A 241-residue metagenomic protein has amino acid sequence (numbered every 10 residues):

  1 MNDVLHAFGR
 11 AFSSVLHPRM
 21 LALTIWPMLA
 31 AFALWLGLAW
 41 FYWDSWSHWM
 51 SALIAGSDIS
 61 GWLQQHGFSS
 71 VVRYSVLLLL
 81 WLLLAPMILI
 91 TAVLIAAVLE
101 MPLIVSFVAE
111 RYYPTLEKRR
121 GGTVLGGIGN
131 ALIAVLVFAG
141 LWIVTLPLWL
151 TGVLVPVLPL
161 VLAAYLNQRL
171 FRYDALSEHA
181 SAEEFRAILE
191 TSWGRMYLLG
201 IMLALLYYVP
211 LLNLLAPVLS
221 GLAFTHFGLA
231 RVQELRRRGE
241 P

Functional and structural regions predicted by a protein language model:
M1-F138, W142, A182-E183, A187 (+3 more regions): Helix-coil boundary and N-terminal low-complexity module in membrane systems
H17, V153, W193-G194: Amphipathic alpha-helical protein-protein interaction surfaces
S75-S106, W149-S177, L211-L235: Selective recognition of hydrophobic, aromatic-rich stretches within alpha-helical transmembrane segments of polytopic
V137-L150, Y207-L211, L215: Alpha-helical transmembrane segments and their membrane-interface junctions in multi-pass membrane proteins
Q168-M196, G200-I201: Hydrophobic alpha-helical transmembrane segments and adjacent short intramembrane/lumenal linkers of inner/organellar
W193-L222: Terminal membrane-proximal soluble interaction domains of membrane-associated proteins
